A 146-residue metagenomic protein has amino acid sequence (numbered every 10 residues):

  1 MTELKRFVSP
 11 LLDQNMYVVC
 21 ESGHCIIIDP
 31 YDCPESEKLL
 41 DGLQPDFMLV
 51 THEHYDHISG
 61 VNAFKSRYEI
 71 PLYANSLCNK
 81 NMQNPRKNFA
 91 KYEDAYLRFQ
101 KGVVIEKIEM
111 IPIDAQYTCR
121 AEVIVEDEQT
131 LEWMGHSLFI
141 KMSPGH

Functional and structural regions predicted by a protein language model:
M1-L43: Conserved beta-strand hairpin/beta-sheet module of binuclear metal-dependent hydrolase folds, prominently
E3-F7, M16-C20, D127-H146: Core dinuclear metal-dependent hydrolase active-site scaffold
F7-S9, D114, R120-E122, M142-P144: Short Gly/Pro-enriched turn/cap motifs at secondary-structure boundaries
L12-D13, C20, S66, N75 (+2 more regions): Non-transmembrane, interaction-prone segments in cytosolic or luminal domains
H24-I26, F47, H136: Structural motif
C33, E37-T130: Active-site HxH/HxHxD metal-binding segment of metal-dependent hydrolases
